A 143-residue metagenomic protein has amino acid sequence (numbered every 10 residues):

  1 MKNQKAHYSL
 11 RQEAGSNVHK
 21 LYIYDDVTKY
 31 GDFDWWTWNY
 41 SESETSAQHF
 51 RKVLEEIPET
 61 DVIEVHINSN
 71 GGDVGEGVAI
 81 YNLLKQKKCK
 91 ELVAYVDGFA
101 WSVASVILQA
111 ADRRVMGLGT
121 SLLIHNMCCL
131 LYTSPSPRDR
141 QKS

Functional and structural regions predicted by a protein language model:
M1-D26, Y30-F33: Short beta-strand/loop segment at the start of cytosolic alpha/beta domains
I23, W35-W36, N126, S134: TOPRIM fold recognition
D32-D61: A short, well-ordered alpha-helical element
H66-E76, K85-L130: Glycine-rich beta-to-alpha active-site loop
A79: Acidic-glycine-rich active-site phosphate/pyrophosphate-binding loop
N82: Ligand-binding cleft/hinge of the Venus flytrap
Y132-Q141: Conserved small/polar residues in nucleotide/adenosyl-binding loops
